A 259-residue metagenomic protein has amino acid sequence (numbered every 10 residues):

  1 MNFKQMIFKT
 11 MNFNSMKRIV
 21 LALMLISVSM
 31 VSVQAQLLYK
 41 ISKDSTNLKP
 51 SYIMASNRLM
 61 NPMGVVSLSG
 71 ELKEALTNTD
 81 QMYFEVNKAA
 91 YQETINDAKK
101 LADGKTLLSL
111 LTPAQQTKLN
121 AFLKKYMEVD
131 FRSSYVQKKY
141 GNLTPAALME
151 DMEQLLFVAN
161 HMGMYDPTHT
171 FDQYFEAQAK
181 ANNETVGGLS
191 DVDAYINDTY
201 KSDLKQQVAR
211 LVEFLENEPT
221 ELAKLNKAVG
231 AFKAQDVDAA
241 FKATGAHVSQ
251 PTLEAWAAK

Functional and structural regions predicted by a protein language model:
N2-K4, K9-I19: Positively charged n-region of N-terminal signal peptides that target proteins for export
F8-K9, L25, N47: Residue-level detector of alpha-helix boundary/anchor positions
V20-S29: Bacterial N-terminal signal peptides
L23-M24, Q36, F214: Short secondary-structure boundary micro-motifs
M30-A35: Sec/Tat signal peptide C-region and signal peptidase I cleavage site
L37-S42: Short, surface-exposed beta-strand/loop micro-motifs that present aromatic residues
K43-A257: Structured, acidic catalytic/metal-binding patches in enzyme active sites
